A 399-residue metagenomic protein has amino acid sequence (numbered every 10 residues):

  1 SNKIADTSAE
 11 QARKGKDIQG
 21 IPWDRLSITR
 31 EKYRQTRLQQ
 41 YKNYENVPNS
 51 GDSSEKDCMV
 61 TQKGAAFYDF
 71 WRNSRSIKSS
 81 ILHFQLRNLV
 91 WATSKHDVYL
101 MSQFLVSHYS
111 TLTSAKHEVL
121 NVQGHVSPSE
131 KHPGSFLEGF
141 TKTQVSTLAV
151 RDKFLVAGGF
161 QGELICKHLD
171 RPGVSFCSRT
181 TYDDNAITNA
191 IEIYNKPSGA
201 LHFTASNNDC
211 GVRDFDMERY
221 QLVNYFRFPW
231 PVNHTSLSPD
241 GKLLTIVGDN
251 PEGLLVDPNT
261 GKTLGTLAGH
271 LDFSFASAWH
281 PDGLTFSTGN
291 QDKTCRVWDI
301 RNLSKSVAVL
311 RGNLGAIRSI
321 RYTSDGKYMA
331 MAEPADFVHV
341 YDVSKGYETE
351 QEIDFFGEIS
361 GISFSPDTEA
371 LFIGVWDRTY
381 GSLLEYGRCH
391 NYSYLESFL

Functional and structural regions predicted by a protein language model:
S1-F70: Sequence/structural signature of beta-propeller modules and their immediately flanking N-terminal secretory/stalk
E55-N250, L254-V256, T266-A268, R311 (+1 more regions): WD40 beta-propeller repeat fold
I191, H234-T235, D272-P281, G315-S324 (+1 more regions): Beta-rich, blade/repeat-based domains predominating in secreted/periplasmic proteins but also intracellular
L244-V247, E252-L254, K262, L267-F286 (+2 more regions): Beta-propeller domains
D299: Conserved active-site aspartate in kinases
G315-V340: Loop/turn-rich, solvent-exposed surfaces of beta-rich toroidal or solenoidal domains
